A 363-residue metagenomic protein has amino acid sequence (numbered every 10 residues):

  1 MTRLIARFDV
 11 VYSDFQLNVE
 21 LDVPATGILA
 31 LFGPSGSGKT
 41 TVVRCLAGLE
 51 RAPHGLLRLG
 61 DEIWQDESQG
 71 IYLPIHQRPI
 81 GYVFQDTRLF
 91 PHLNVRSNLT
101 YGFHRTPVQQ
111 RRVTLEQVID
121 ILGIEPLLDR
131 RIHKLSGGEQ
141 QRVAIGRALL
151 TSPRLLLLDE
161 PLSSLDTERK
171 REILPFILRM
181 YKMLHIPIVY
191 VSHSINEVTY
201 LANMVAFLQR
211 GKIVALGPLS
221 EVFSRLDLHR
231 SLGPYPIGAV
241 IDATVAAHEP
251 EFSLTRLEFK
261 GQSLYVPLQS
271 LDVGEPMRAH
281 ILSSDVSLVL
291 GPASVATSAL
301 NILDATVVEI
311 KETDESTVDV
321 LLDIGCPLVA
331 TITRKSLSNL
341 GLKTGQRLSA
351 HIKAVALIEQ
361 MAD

Functional and structural regions predicted by a protein language model:
E62-E67, Q110-L127, L178-R179: Conserved ABC ATPase "signature" region
W64-G81, R105: ABC ATPase NBD coupling module
R131-L135, E139: Conserved ABC ATPase signature
L150-R154: A short, proline-enriched helix->beta-strand linker immediately N-terminal to the Walker B motif in ABC-type P-loop
L156-E160: Catalytic Walker B motif of ABC-type/P-loop ATPase nucleotide-binding domains
K182, S192-Q262: Internal alpha/beta loop-helix hairpins
S263-K311, T331-D363: Glycine/charge-rich catalytic "coupling/switch" loops of P-loop NTPases
